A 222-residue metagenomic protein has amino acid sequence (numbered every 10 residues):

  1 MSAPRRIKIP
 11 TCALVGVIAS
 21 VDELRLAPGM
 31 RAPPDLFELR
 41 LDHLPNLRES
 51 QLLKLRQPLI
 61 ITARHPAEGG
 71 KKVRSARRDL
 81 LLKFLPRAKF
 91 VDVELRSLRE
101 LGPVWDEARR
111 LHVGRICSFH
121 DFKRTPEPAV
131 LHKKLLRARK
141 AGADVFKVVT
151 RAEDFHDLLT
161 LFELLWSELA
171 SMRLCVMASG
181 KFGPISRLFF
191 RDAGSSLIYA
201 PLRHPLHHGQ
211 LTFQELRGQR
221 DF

Functional and structural regions predicted by a protein language model:
M1-A3, L55, A76-D79, E107-R109 (+1 more regions): A broad, low-specificity signal for short, low-complexity segments enriched in glycine/proline and polar/charged
M1-A76: Conserved N-terminal beta1-alpha1 strand-loop-helix module at the mouth
V17-I18, P34-P45, T62-R64, G69 (+6 more regions): Catalytic beta/alpha-barrel core
S20-D22, E94, T212: Short, solvent-exposed coil/turn linker segments
L24-A32, R78-P86, L135-A141: Alpha/beta enzyme core
A32-D35, K54-P58, P86-K89, L111-V113 (+2 more regions): Short glycine/proline-enriched coil/turn segments at helix->beta-strand junctions
S50-R56, K83, V104-R110: Catalytic-core regions built around general acid/base machinery
S97-F222: Catalytic alpha/beta core domains of metabolic enzymes, predominantly
